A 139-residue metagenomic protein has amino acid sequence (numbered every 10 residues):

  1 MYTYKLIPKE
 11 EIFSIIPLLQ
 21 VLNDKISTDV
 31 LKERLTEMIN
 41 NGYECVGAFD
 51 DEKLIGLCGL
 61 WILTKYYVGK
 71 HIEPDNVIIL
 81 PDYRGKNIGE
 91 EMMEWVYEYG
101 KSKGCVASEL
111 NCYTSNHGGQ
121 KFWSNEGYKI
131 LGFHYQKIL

Functional and structural regions predicted by a protein language model:
M1-E10: Conserved N-terminal entry element of GNAT/NAT acetyltransferase domains
Y2, E52-L57, I72: Glycine-rich phosphate/pyrophosphate-binding loop shared by adenosine-nucleotide-utilizing enzymes
T36-G47, E73: A short helix-loop-beta-strand connector motif used in the catalytic cores of GNAT acetyltransferases and, in some
G47, K53-I62, I78: Conserved beta-strand in the GNAT
L63-P74, R84, I130-L131: A conserved beta-turn-beta hairpin within the catalytic core of GNAT-like acetyltransferases that forms part
I79, G85-E98, N125: Conserved acetyl-CoA-binding loop-helix of GNAT-fold acetyltransferases
E90, T114-G132, K137: Conserved active-site alpha-helix within GNAT-family acetyltransferase domains
M93, G100-C112: Conserved GNAT acetyl-CoA-binding A-motif
